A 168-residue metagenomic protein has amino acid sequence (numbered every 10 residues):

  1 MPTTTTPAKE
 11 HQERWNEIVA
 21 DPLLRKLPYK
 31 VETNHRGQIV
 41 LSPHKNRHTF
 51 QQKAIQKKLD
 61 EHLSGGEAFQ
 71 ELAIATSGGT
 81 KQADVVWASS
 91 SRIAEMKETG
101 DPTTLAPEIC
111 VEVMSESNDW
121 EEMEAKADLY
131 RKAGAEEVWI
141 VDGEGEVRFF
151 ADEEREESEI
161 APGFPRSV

Functional and structural regions predicted by a protein language model:
M1-V168: Gly/Pro/Ser/Thr-rich low-complexity, intrinsically disordered segments predominantly at protein N-termini
